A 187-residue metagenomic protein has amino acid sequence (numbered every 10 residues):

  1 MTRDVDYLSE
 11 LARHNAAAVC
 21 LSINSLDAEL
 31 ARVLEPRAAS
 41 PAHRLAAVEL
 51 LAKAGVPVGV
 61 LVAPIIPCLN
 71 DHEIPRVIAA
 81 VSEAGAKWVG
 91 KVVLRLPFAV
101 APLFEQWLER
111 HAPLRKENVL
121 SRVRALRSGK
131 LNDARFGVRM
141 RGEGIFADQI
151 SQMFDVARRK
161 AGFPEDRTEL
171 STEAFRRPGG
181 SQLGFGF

Functional and structural regions predicted by a protein language model:
M1-R13, I23-A28, P36-H43, I65-P75: Canonical radical SAM enzyme core domain
V5, R44-V48, I78, S151: Generic structural signal for well-ordered alpha-helices, preferentially at hydrophobic/aromatic core positions
V5-D27, K87-R95, E117-R124: Non-cysteine beta-strand/loop elements that form the S-adenosyl-L-methionine
S9-A12, V48-K53: Surface-exposed amphipathic alpha-helices with a cationic face
L21, V60, F154: Conserved, mostly hydrophobic/aromatic
L26-A28, E35-R37, L50-N70, L94-L96 (+1 more regions): Conserved strand-turn element in the central/C-terminal portion of the radical SAM core barrel that lines
A39-R44, H111-R115: A polyampholytic, Gly/Pro-enriched intrinsically disordered region
C68, H72-F187: Auxiliary Fe-S-binding modules of radical SAM enzymes
